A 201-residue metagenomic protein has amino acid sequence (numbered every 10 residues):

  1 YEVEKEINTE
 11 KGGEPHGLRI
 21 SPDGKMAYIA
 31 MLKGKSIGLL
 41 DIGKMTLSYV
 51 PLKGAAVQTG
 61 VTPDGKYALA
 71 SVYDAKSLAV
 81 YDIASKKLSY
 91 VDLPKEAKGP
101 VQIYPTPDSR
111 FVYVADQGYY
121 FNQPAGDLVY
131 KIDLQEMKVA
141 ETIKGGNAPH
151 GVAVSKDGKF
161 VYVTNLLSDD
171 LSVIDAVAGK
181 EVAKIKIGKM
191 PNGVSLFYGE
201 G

Functional and structural regions predicted by a protein language model:
Y1-G201: Predominantly soluble domains enriched in secretory-pathway, periplasmic, or organellar proteins
